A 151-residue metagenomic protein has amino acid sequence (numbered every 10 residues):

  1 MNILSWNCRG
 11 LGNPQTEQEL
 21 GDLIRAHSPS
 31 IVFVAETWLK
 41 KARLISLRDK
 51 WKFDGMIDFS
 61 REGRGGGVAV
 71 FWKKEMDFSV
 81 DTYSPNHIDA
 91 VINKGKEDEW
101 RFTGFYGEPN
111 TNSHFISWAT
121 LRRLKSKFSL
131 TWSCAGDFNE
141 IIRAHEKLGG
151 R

Functional and structural regions predicted by a protein language model:
M1-R151: A shared catalytic/ligand-binding motif for oxyanion handling
